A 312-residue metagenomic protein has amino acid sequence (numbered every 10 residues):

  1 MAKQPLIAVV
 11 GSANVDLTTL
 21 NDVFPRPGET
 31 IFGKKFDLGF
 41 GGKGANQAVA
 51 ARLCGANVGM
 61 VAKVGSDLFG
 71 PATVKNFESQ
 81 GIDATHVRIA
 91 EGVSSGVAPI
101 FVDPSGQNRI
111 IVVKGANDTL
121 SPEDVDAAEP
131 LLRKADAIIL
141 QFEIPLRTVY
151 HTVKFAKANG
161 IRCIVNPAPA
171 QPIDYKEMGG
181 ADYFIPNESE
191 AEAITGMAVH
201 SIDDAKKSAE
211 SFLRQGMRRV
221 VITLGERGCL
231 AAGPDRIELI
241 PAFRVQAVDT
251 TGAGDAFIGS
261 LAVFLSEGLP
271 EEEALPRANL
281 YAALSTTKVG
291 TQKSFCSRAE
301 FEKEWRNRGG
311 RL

Functional and structural regions predicted by a protein language model:
M1-K63, L68-S79, A247-V248, L312: Glycine-rich phosphate/adenosyl-contacting loop at the front of the ribokinase-like
M1-V9, Q171-K176, I202-L312: Conserved phosphate-binding/catalytic region of the ribokinase-like
K35-L38, V61-S66, T85-S95, P167-A168 (+1 more regions): Beta-strand->loop->alpha-helix junctions that form or flank phosphate-binding loops in nucleotide-handling enzymes
A48-N57, V102, V263-G268: Alpha-helix C-terminal capping segments
G81, D118-E123, C163-A170: Short gly/ser/thr-rich secondary-structure transition/capping motifs
T85-A90, I100-A137, F142: Conserved phosphate-binding/catalytic loop of the ribokinase/pfkB sugar-kinase fold
A137-K207, R227-C229: Conserved beta-alpha-beta core of the PfkB/ribokinase-like small-molecule kinase fold
